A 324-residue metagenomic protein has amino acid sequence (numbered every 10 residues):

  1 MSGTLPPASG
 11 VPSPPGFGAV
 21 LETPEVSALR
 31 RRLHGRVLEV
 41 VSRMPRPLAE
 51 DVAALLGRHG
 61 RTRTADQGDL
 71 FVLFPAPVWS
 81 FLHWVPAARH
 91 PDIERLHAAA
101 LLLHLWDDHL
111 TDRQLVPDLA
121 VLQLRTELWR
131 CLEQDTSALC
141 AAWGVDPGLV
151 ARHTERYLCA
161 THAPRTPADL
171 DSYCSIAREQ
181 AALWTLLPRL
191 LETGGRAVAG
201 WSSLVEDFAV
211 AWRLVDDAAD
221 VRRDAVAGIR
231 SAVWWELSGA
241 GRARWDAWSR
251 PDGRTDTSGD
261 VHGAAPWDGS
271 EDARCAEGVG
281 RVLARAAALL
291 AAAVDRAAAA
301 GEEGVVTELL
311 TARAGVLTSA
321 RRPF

Functional and structural regions predicted by a protein language model:
S2-L115: N-terminal domain-start signal
V40-A53, R63-P77, I93-L96, A100-L101 (+4 more regions): All-alpha helical catalytic cores of prenyl diphosphate-utilizing isoprenoid enzymes
L96, A100, A291-F324: Short hairpin/turn module used for nucleic-acid contact or packing/dimerization
L105-R130, D135, L187-G194, E206-E277: Acidic, Mg2+-coordinating active-site segments of isoprenoid diphosphate-utilizing enzymes
R113, R152-R156, L309-R313: Short acidic/histidine-centered micro-motifs embedded in hydrophobic/aromatic stretches that mark compact functional
L122-T126, G148, S202, G280 (+2 more regions): Short, charged, amphipathic alpha-helical segments
S137-E155, C159-P164, G241-G304: Primarily interfacial, aromatic-capped hydrophobic alpha-helices that serve as membrane anchors
